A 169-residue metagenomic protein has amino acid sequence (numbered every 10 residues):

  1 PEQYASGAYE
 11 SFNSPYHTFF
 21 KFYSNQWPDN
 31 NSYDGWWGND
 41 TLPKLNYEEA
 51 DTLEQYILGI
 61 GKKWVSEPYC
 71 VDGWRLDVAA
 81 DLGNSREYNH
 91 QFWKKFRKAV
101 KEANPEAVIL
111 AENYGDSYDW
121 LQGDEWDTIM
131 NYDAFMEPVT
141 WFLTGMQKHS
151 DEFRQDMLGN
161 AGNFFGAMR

Functional and structural regions predicted by a protein language model:
P1, D77-G83, A111-S117: Short, solvent-exposed turn/loop segments enriched in Gly/Ser/Thr/Pro and often Arg
P1-P68, F96, E102, T140-F142: Substrate-binding/active-site clefts of carbohydrate-active enzymes
D40-P43, D77-L82, F165-R169: Active-site clefts of carbohydrate-active enzymes
T52, D81-Q91, S117-Y118: Acidic-and-aromatic substrate-binding clefts and catalytic sites of carbohydrate-active enzymes
I57-S85: Active-site groove signature of glycoside hydrolases
G61-K62, W93, R97-K98, E106-R169: Conserved alpha/beta catalytic core and glycan-binding cleft of carbohydrate-active enzymes
C70, Y88, F164-A167: Secondary-structure capping and boundary motifs in well-ordered enzyme cores
V71-D72, A103, A107: Secondary-structure boundary/capping positions in well-ordered alpha/beta enzyme cores
